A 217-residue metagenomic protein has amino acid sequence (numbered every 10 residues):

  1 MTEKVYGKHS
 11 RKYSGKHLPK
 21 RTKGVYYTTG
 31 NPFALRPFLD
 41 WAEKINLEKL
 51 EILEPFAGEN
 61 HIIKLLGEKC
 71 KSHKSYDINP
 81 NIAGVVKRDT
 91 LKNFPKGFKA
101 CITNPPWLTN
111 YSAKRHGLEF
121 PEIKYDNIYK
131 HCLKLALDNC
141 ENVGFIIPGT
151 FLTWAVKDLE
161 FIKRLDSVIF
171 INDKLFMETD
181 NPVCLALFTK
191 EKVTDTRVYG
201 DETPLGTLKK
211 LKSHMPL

Functional and structural regions predicted by a protein language model:
M1-L50, E54, H61-L65, L217: S-adenosyl-L-methionine
K49, C70, G97-F98, N139-C140 (+1 more regions): Short, well-ordered alpha-helix to beta-strand connector turns
I52-L66, S75, R88-A136, V143-F151: Conserved proline-anchored active-site loop of SAM-dependent methyltransferases that bridges a beta-strand
K74, V86, V168-I169: General small-molecule cofactor/ligand-binding pocket signal
N79: Conserved SAM/SAH-binding beta-strand->alpha-helix loop
I82-G84: AAA+/P-loop NTPase substrate/partner-engagement loops
Y125-L187: Conserved Class I SAM-dependent methyltransferase catalytic core
E178-L217: Flexible, glycine-/basic-rich loop-and-beta segments that form/coincide with the SAM-dependent methyltransferase
